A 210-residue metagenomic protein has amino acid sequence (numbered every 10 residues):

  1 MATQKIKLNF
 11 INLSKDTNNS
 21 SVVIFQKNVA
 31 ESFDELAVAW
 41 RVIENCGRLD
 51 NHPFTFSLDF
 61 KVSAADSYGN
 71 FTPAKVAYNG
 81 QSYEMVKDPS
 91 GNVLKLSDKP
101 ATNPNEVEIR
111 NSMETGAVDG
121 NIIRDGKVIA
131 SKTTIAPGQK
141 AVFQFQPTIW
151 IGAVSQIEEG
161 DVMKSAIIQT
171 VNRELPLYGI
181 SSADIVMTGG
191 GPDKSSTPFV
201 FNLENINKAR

Functional and structural regions predicted by a protein language model:
M1-R210: Intrinsically disordered, low-complexity segments enriched in small/polar residues
